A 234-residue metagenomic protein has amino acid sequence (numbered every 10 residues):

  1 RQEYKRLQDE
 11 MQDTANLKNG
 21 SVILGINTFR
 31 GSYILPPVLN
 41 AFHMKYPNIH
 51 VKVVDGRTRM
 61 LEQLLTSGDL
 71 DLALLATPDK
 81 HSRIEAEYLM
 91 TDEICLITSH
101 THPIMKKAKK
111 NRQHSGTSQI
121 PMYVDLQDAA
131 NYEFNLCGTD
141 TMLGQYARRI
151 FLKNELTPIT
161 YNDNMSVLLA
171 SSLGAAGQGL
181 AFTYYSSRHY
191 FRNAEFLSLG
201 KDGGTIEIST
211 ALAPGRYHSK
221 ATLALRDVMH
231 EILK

Functional and structural regions predicted by a protein language model:
R1-D13: Alpha-helical "hinge/linker" immediately C-terminal to small N-terminal DNA-binding modules
T14, K45, G56-N131, S186-R192: Acidic, Gly/Pro-rich loop/turn segments at junctions of secondary structure
N19-S82, D163-N164: Central regulatory/effector-binding core of bacterial HTH transcription factors
S21-G25, A73, N135, A181 (+1 more regions): Short, well-ordered beta-strand segments
L65-L75, I94, L156, L169 (+1 more regions): Alpha-to-beta junction loops
H81-Y88, D92, L168-G215: Beta-alpha-beta core module
I104-K107, Q113-N154, H218-R226: Secondary-structure junction motif
Q113-Q119, Q145, Y185-N193, K201-K234: C-terminal effector-binding regulatory domain of bacterial HTH transcription factors
